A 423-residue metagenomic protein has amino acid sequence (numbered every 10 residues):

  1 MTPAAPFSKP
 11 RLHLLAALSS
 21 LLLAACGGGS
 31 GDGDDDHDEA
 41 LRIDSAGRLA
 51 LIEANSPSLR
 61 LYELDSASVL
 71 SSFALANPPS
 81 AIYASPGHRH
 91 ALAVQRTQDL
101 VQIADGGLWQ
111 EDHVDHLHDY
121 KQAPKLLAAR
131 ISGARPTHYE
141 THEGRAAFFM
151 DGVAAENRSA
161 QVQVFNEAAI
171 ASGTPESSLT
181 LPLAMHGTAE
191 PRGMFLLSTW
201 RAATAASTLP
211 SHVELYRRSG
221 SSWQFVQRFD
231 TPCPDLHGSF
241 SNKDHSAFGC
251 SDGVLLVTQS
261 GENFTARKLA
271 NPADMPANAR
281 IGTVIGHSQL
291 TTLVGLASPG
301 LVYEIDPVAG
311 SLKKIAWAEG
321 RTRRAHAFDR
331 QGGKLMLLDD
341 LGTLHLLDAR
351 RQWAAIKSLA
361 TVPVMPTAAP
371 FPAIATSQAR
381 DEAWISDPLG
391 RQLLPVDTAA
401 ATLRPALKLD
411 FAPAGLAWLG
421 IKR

Functional and structural regions predicted by a protein language model:
L22-A25: C-terminal motif of bacterial Sec signal peptides marking the signal peptidase cleavage site
G27-S30: Bacterial signal peptide processing site
D38-A40, N77-R89, L127-E143, L179-M194 (+5 more regions): Repeated scaffold domains used in trafficking and secretory/extracellular systems, primarily beta-propellers
S56-A160: Post-signal peptide N-terminal segment of secreted/secretory-pathway proteins
S68-A74, D115-R130, A171-L181, S222-D230 (+4 more regions): A short beta-strand motif characteristic of beta-propeller blades
H118-F248: Long, acidic/polar, low-complexity amphipathic helices and coiled-coil-like
L197-D329: Acidic, serine/threonine- and glycine-rich low-complexity intrinsically disordered segments that serve as flexible
P388-R423: Blade-level signature of beta-propeller repeat domains, shared across WD40, Kelch, NHL, RCC1 and BNR/Asp-box propellers
